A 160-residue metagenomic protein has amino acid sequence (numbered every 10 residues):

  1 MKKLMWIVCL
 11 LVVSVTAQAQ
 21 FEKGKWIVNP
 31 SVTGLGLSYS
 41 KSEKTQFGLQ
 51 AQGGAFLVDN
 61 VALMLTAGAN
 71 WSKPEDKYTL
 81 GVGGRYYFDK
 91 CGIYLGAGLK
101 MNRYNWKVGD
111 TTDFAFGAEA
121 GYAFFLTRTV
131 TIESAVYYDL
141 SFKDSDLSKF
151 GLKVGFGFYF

Functional and structural regions predicted by a protein language model:
M1-K25: Cleavable N-terminal export/targeting peptides
Q20-G36: Transmembrane beta-strand segments of Gram-negative outer membrane beta-barrel proteins
E22, K41-T45, S72-K77, V108-F114 (+1 more regions): Replace "Gram-negative outer membrane beta-barrel proteins" with "bacterial and organellar outer membrane beta-barrel
N29, G34, Q52-V136, G155-F160: Gram-negative (and chloroplast) outer-membrane scaffold detector with strong preference for beta-barrel transmembrane
Y39-S42, G54: Short, N-terminal intrinsically disordered low-complexity segments that are rich in Pro/Gly and polar/charged residues
S40, S134-D144: Outer-membrane beta-barrel porins/channels
K143-V154, F158-F160: Short glycine/proline-enriched turn or capping motifs at secondary-structure junctions
